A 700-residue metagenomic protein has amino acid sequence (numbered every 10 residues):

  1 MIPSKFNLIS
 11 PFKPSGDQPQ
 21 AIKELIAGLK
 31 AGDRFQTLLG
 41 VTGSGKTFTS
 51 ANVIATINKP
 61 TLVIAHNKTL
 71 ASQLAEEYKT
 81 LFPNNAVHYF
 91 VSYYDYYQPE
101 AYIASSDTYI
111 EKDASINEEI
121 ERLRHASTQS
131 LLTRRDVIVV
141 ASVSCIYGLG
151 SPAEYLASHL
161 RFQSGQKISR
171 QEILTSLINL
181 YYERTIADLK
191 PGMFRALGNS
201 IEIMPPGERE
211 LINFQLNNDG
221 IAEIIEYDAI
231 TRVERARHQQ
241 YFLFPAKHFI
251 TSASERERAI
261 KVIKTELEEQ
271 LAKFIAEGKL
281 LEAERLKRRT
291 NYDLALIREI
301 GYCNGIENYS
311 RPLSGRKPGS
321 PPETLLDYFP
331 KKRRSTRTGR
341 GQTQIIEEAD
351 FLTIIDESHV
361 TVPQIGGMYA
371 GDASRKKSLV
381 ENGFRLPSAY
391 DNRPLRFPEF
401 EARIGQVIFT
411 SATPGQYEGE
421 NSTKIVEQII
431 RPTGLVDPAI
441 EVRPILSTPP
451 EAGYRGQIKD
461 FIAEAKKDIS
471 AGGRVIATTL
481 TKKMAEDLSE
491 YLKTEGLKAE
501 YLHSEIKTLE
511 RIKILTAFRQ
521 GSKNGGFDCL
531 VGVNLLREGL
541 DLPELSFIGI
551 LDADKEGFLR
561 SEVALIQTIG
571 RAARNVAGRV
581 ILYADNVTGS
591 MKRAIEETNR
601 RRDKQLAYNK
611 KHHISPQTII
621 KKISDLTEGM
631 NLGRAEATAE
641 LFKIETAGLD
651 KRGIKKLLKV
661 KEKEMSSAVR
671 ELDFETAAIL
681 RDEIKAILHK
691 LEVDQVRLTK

Functional and structural regions predicted by a protein language model:
M1-S624, E628-N631, S667: ASCE RecA-like P-loop NTPase motor cores that couple ATP hydrolysis to mechanical translocation on nucleic acids
G45, M484, D650-G653, L657 (+1 more regions): Secondary-structure capping and boundary motifs in well-ordered enzyme cores
N291-E307, I679-K700: Short, charge-rich amphipathic alpha-helical segments embedded in non-transmembrane helical bundles/solenoids
E307-P312, I644-A647, T699-K700: Short alpha-helical linear motifs
T618-G653: Conserved alpha/beta core segments of nucleic-acid transaction machinery
L658-E692: C-terminal tails and terminal domains of large nucleic-acid-associated and other macromolecular-machine proteins
